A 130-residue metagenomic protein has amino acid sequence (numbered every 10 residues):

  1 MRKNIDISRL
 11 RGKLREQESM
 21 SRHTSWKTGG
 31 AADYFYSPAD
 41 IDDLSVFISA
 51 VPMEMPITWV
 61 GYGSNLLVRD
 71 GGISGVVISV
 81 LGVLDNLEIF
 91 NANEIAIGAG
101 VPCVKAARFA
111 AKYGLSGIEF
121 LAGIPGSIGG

Functional and structural regions predicted by a protein language model:
R2-I128: Anion-binding (especially nucleotide phosphate/pyrophosphate-binding) glycine-rich loop and adjoining beta-alpha core
